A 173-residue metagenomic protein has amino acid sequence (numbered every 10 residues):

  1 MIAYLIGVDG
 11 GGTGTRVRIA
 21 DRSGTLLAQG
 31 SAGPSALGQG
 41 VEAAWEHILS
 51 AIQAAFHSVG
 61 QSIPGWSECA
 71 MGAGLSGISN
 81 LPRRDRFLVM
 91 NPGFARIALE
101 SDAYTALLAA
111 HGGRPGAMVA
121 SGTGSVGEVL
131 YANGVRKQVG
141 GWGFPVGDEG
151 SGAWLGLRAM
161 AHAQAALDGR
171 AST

Functional and structural regions predicted by a protein language model:
M1, A95-V119, V135: Conserved phosphate-binding catalytic cores of ATP/NTP-utilizing and phosphoryl-transfer enzymes
I2-E46, S50, A54, R136 (+1 more regions): Short glycine-rich, Thr/Ser-proximal phosphate-binding strand/loop in the N-terminal lobe of ATP-dependent enzymes
L5-D9, E68-G72, G116-A120, G127: Short glycine-aspartate micro-motif
T13, S76-I78, T123-V126: Short glycine-rich anion-binding loops that position phosphate/pyrophosphate groups of nucleotides and phosphorylated
T15-I19, L108, M118, S125-L130: Short beta-strand scaffold segments in enzyme catalytic cores
A36, F56-L99, H111: Short beta-strand-loop/turn "lid" adjacent to the catalytic site in phosphate-handling enzymes
E46, S50, T105, A153-A161: Residues on a specific face of well-ordered alpha-helices
V135-T173: Glycine-rich phosphate-binding loop plus the immediately following alpha-helix
